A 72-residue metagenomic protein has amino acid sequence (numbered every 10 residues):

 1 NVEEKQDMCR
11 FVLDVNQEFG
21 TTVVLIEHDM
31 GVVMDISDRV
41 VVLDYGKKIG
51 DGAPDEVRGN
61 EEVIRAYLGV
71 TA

Functional and structural regions predicted by a protein language model:
N1-A72: Glycine-rich phosphate-binding loops of nucleotide-dependent enzymes
